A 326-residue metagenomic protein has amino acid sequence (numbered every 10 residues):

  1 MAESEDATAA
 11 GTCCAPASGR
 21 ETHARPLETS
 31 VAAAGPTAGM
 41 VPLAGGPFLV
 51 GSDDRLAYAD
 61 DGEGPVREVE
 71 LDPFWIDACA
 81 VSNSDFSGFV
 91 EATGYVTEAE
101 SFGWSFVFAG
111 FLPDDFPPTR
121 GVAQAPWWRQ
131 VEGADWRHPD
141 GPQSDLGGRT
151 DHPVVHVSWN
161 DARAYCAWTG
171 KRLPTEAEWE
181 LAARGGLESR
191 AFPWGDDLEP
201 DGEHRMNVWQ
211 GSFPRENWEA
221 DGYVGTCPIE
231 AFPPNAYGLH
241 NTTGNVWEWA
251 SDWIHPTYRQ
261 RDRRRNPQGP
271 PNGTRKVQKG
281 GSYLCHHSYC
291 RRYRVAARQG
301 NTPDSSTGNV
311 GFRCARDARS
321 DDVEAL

Functional and structural regions predicted by a protein language model:
A2-A33: N-terminal pre-domain segments of enzymes
A24-A38, E63, G211-N217: Short aromatic-glycine motifs in intrinsically disordered, low-complexity regions
A38, V66, L71, R149 (+3 more regions): Short coil/loop residues immediately preceding or within conserved phosphate-binding loops of NTP-utilizing enzyme
L43, L49, D53-D54, V96 (+3 more regions): Functional-site microenvironments in short loops/helix caps that host divalent-cation chemistry
F48, D53-D72, P142-Q143: Short, conserved catalytic-motif segment at the N-terminal edge
S82: Acidic-aromatic/histidine active-site loop/patch
G308-D322: Short, structured beta-strand segments at or near domain termini in extracellular proteins/domains
